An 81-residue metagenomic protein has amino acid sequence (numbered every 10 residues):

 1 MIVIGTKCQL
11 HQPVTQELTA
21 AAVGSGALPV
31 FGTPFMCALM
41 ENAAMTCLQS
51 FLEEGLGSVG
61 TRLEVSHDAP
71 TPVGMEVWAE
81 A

Functional and structural regions predicted by a protein language model:
M1-G32: Catalytic strand-loop segment that frames the active site of acyl-thioester-processing enzymes
V30-F35, P72: Residues at secondary-structure transition points
A44-W78: Hydrophobic beta-strand-centered segment that forms part of the acyl-chain substrate-binding groove
A81: Conserved catalytic core of two-component histidine kinases
